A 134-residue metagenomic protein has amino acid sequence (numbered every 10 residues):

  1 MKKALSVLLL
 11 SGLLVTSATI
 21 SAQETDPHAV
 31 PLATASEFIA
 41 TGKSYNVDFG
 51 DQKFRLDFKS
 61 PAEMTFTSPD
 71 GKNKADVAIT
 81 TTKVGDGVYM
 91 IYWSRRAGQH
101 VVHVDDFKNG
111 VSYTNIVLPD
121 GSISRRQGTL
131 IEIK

Functional and structural regions predicted by a protein language model:
M1-A4: Positively charged n-region of N-terminal signal peptides that target proteins for export
V7-T16: Bacterial N-terminal signal peptides
A18-A22: Sec/Tat signal peptide C-region and signal peptidase I cleavage site
E24-K53: Tryptophan-anchored aromatic micro-motifs
H28, D51, Y92-K134: Beta-sheet ligand-binding and adhesion/scaffold domains
I39-N46, P61-T65, G85-Y92, V111-Y113: Short, hydrophobic/aromatic-rich segments at coil-to-beta transitions
Q52-T82, Y113: N-terminal glycine/threonine-rich, aromatic-flanked beta-hairpin/loop signature
G71-D105: Contiguous, well-ordered beta-strand patches that form the walls/edges of small beta-barrel/beta-sandwich domains
